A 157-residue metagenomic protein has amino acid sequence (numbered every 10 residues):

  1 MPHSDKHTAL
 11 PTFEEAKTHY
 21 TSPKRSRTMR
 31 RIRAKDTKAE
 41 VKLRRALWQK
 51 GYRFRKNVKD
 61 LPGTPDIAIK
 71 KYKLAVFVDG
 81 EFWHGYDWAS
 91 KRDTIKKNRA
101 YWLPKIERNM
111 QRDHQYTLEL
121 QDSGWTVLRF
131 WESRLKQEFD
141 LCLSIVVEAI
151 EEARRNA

Functional and structural regions predicted by a protein language model:
P2-R129, S133-A157: Nucleic-acid endo/exonuclease domains
